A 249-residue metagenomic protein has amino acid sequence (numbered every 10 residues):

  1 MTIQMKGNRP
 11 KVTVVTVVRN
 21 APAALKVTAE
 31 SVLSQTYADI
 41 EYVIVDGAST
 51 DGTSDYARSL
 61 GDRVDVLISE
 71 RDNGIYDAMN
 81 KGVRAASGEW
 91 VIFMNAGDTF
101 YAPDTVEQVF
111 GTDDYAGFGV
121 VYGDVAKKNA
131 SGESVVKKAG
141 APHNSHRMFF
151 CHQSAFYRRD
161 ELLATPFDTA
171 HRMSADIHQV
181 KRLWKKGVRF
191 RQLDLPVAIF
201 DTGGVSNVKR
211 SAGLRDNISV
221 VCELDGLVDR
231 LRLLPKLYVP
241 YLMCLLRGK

Functional and structural regions predicted by a protein language model:
M1-K209: Nucleotide-sugar donor-binding/catalytic module of glycosyltransferases that assemble extracellular/cell-envelope
M1-P10, V239-K249: Short, Lys/Arg-enriched, disordered terminal segments
T112, V220, L245: Residues that form generic nucleotide/phosphate-binding pockets
G204-G213, M243-R247: Amphipathic, soluble alpha/beta structural segments
V208-L231: Catalytic core of nucleotide-sugar-dependent glycosyltransferases
G226-L246: A transmembrane-helix-recognition feature enriched in membrane-embedded lipid enzymes and envelope glyco-/phospholipid
